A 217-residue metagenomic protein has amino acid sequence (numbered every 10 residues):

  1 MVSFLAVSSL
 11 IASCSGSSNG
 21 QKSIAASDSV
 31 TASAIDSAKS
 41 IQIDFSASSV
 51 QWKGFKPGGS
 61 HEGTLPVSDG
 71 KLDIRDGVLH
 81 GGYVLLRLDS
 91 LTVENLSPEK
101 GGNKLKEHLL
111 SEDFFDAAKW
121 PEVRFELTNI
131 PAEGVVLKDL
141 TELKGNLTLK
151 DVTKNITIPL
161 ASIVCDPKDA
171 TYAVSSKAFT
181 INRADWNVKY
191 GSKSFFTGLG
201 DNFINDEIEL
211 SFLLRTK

Functional and structural regions predicted by a protein language model:
M1-A12: Sec-dependent bacterial lipoprotein signal peptides
C14-K217: Low-complexity, acidic/polar, glycine-enriched regions of mature
